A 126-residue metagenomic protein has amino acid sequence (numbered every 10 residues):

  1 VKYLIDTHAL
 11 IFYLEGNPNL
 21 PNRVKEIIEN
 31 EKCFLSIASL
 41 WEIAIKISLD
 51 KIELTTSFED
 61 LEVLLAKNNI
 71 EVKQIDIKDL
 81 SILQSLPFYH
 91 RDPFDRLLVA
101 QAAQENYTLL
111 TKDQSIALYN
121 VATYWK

Functional and structural regions predicted by a protein language model:
V1-L35, K51-V63, E105, Q114: Short, well-structured N-terminal submotif of metal-dependent ribonuclease cores
I5, L35-I37, Q74, T111 (+1 more regions): Hydrophobic residues in well-ordered beta-strands that form the structural core
A9-N19, S39-T56, L80, Q84-R91: A short secondary-structure junction motif
A44, E62, L80, V99 (+1 more regions): Short glycine-/small-residue-rich flexible loop motifs, especially phosphate/cofactor-binding loops
L61-F88: Acidic catalytic patch
N68, L97-K126: Acidic, PIN/NYN-like endoribonuclease modules and their adjacent C-terminal/linker elements
F94: Acidic donor-binding loop at a coil-to-helix junction in glycosyltransferase catalytic cores that engages
